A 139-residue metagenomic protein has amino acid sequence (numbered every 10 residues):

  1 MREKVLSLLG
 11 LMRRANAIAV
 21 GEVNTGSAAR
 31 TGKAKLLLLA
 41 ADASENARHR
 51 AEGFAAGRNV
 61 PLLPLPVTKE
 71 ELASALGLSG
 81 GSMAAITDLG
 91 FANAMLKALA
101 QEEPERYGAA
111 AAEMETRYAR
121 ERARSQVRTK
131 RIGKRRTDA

Functional and structural regions predicted by a protein language model:
K4, N46, V67, G90-A94: Charged, alpha-helix-enriched surfaces in structured cytosolic catalytic cores of large nucleotide-utilizing machines
K4-L36: N-terminal first-folded block
L8, R30-A34, A43-R58, K69 (+1 more regions): Active-site cofactor/cluster-binding pocket
V23, D42, V67-E70, L89: Short, ordered loop/turn segments at secondary-structure junctions
L39: Acidic/histidine-rich catalytic cores and adjacent linkers of DNA breakage/strand-transfer/modification proteins
G57-M83, T87: Mid-chain, well-packed structural core segment of small domains
L76-E115: C-terminal structural segments of small proteins and small subunits
A112-A139: Charge-patterned, long linear interaction tracts outside catalytic cores
